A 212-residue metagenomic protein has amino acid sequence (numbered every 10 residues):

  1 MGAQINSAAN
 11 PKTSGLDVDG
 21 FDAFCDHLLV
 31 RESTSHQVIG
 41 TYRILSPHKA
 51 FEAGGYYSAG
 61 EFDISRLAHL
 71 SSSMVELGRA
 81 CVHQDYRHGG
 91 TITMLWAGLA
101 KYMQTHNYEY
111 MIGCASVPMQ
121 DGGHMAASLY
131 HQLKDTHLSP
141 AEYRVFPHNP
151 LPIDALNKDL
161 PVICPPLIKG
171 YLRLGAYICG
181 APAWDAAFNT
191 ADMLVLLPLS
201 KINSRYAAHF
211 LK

Functional and structural regions predicted by a protein language model:
M1-R43: Active-site rim helix/loop that mediates acceptor-substrate recognition in acyltransferases
S33-S35, D85-Y86, L199-I202: Short loop segments at secondary-structure junctions
P47-Y177, P182-D192: Acyl-donor binding region in acyl/amide transferases
A59-G60, A208-K212: Short intrinsically disordered coil segments
F188-I202: C-terminal "cap" of GNAT-fold acetyltransferases
K201, A207-A208: Long, contiguous binding/interaction regions
